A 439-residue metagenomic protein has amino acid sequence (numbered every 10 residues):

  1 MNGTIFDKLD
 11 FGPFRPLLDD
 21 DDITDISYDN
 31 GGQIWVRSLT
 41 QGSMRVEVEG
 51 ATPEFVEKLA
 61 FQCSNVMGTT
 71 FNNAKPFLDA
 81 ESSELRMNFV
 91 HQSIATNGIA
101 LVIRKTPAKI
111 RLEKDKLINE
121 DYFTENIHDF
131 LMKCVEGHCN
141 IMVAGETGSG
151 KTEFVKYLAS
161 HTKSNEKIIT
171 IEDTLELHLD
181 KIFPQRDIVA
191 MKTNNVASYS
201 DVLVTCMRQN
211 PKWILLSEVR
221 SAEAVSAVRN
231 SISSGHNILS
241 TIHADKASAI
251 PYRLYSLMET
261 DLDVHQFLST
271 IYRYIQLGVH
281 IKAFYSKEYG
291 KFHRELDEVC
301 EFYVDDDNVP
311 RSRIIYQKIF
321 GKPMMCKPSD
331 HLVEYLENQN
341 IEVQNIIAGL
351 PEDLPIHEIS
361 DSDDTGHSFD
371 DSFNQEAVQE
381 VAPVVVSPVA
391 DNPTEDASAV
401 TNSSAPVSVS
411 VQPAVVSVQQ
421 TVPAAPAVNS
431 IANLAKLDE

Functional and structural regions predicted by a protein language model:
M1-L9, K291-E439: NTP-binding/hydrolysis catalytic cores, primarily Walker-type P-loop NTPases
M1-R45: N-terminal anchoring/assembly modules that precede and organize ATP-driven motor systems
W35-R37, S43-G137, I182: P-loop NTP-binding catalytic core
I141, Y157-T270: Switch/coupling sub-region of P-loop NTPases
A144: Residues at the beta-strand->loop junction immediately N-terminal to the Walker
T147: The conserved Walker
K151: Conserved lysine of the Walker
F154: Hydrophobic positions on the alpha1 helix immediately C-terminal to the Walker A/P-loop
